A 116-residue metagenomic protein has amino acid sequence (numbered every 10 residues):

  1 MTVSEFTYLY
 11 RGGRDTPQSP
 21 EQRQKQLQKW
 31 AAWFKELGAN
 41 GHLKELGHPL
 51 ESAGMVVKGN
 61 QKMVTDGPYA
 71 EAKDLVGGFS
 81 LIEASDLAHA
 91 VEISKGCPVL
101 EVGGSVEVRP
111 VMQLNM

Functional and structural regions predicted by a protein language model:
M1-M116: Conserved, structured core segments of small domains
